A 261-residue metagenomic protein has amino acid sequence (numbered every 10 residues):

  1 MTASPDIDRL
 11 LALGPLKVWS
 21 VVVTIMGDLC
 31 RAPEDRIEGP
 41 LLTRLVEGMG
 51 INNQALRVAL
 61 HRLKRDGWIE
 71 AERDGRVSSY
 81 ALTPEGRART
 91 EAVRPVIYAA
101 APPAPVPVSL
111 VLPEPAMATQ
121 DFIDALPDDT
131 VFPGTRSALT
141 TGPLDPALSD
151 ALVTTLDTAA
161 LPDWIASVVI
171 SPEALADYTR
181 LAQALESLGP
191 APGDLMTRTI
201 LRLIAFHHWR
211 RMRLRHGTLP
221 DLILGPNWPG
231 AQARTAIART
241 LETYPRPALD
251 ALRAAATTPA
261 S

Functional and structural regions predicted by a protein language model:
T2-I25, A88: Short alpha-helical segments that sit at the start of domains
P33-L45: Short acidic, hydrophobic short linear motifs in intrinsically disordered regions
R57-H61: Short, hydrophobic-biased segments on the C-terminal half of alpha helices that form "recognition helices"
G67: Glycine-centered, phosphate/nucleic-acid-interacting loop/turn motifs that mediate DNA/RNA or nucleotide
R73-S79: Short, Lys/Arg-rich nucleic-acid/phosphate-binding segment
R87-S109: Short, amphipathic alpha-helical interaction segments positioned at domain boundaries
A116-T197: Mid-protein regulatory/catalytic core that forms ligand/cofactor-binding pockets and protein-protein interaction
I170-S261: C-terminal regulatory/effector modules of DNA-binding transcriptional regulators
